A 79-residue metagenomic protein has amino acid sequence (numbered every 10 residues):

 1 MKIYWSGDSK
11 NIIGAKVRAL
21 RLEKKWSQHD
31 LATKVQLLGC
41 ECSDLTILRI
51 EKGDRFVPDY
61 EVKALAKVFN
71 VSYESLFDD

Functional and structural regions predicted by a protein language model:
M1-K24: A short, Lys/Arg-rich alpha-helix, primarily the initiator
D8, L37-L38, G53: Short helix-capping/hinge SLiMs at alpha-helix to coil transitions
A15, W26, C42, V57-Y60: Residue-level signal for the short linker/turn that defines the boundary of a DNA-recognition helix
K25-R49: Short alpha-helical DNA-recognition segment
D54, P58-S75: DNA major-groove recognition helix of helix-turn-helix/homeodomain DNA-binding modules
D78: Phosphate-coordinating loops and pocket residues in cytosolic domains that bind phosphorylated ligands
